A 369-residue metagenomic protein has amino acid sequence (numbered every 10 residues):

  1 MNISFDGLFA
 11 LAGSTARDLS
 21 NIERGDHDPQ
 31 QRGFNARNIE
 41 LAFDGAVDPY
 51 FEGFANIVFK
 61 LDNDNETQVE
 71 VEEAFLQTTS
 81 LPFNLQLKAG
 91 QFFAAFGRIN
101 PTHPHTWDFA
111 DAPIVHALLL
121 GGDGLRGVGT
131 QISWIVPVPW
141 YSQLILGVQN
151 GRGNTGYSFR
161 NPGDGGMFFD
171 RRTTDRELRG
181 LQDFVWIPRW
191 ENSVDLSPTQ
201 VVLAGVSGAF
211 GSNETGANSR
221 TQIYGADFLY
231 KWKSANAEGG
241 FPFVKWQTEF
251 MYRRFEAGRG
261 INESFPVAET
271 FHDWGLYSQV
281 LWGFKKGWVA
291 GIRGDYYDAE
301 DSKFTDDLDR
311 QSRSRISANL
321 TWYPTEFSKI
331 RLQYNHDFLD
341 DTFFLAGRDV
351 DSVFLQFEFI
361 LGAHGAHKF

Functional and structural regions predicted by a protein language model:
M1-T155, R160, Q182-I187, E191-T199 (+3 more regions): Outer membrane beta-barrel
N2-S4, E52, N84-Q86, Y141-I145 (+6 more regions): Outer-membrane beta-barrel architecture
A10-S14, V58-D64, F96-R98, I114 (+9 more regions): Sequence/structural signature of outer-membrane beta-barrel proteins
G13, T199-D306, R310, S314: Detector for outer-membrane/organellar transmembrane beta-barrel domains, recognizing the amphipathic beta-strand
S20-P29, G153-E177, E256-E269, S302-Q311 (+3 more regions): Solvent-exposed loop segments that connect transmembrane elements
P29-G33, N63-V71, L120-G124, E177-Q182 (+4 more regions): Replace "Gram-negative outer membrane beta-barrel proteins" with "bacterial and organellar outer membrane beta-barrel
I132, A226-F228, W322, R348-F369: Outer-membrane beta-barrel "beta-signal"
G163, M167-T215, S219: Loop-centered beta-sheet repeat module
